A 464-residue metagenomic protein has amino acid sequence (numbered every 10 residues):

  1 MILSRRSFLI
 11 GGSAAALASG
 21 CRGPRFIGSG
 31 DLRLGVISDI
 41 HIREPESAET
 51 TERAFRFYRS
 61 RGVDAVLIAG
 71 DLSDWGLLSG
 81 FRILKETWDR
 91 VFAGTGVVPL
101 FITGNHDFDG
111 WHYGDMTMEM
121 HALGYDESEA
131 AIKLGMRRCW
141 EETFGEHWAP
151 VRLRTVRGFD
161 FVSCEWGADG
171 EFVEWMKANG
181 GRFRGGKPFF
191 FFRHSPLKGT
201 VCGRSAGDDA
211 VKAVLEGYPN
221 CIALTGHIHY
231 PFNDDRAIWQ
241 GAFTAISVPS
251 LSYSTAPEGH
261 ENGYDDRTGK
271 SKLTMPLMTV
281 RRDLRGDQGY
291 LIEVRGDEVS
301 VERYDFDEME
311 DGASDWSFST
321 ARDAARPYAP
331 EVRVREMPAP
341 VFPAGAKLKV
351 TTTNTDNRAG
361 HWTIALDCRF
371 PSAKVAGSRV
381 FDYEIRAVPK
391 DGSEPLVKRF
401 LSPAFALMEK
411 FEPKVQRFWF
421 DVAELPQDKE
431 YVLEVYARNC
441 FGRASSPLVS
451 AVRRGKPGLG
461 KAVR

Functional and structural regions predicted by a protein language model:
M1-A15: N-terminal secretory signal peptides and thylakoid transit peptides that target proteins across membranes
G11, E384-P426: Recognizes extended acidic, P/S/T-rich segments that occur within or adjacent to Ig-like beta-sandwich modules
C21-R82: N-terminal active-site segment of His-dependent metallophosphoesterases
G28, S271-P403, P447-L448, R453-R464: A short C-terminal boundary segment appended to hydrolase-like catalytic domains
I37-S38, V66-D71, P99-N105, F190-H194 (+2 more regions): Active-site neighborhood of phospho(di)ester-bond hydrolases with catalytic His/Asp-centered motifs
L78-G185, A210-G217, N233-P249, Y253-T279 (+1 more regions): Extended active-site neighborhood of metal-dependent phosphoesterases/phosphodiesterases
R184-T200: Short acidic, glycine-rich surface-loop motifs adjacent to enzyme active sites
L425-G442: Beta-strand-rich modules
